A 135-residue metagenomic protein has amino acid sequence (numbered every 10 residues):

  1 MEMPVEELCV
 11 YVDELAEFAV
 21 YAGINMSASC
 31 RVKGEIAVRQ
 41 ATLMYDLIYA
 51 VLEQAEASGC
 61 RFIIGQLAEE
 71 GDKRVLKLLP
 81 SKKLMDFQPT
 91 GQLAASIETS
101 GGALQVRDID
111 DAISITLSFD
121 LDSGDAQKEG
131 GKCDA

Functional and structural regions predicted by a protein language model:
E7-E35: Helix-loop-beta hinge of the Bergerat
A19, A55, I97-E98: A generic structural signal for well-ordered alpha-helical segments
S29, Q66-A68, R107: Solvent-exposed beta-strand sheet faces enriched in polar/charged residues
A37-Q66, Q92-L93: Conserved ATP-binding N-box helix of the HATPase_c
A68-K77, K82: Short beta-strand-loop-beta element adjacent to the nucleotide/active-site pocket used for signaling
L78-D86, L121-S123: Glycine-rich acidic phosphate-binding loop
L84-T116: ATP phosphate-binding glycine-rich loop and adjacent ATP-lid/helix-beta elements within ATP-binding kinase/ATPase
S123-A135: C-terminal end segment of the histidine kinase catalytic
